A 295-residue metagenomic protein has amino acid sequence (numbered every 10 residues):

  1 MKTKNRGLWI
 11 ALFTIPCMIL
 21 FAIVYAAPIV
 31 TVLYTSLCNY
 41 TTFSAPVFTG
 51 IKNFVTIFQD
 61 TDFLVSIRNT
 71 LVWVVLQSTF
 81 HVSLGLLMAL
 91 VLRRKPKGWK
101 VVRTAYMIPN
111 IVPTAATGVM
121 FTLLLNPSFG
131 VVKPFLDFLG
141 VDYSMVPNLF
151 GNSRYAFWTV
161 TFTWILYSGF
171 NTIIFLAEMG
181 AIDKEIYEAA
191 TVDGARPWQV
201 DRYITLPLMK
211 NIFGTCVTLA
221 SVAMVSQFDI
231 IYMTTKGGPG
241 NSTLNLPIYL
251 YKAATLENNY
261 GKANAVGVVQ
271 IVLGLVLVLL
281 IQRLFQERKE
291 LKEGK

Functional and structural regions predicted by a protein language model:
K2-K295: A structural signal for multi-pass alpha-helical bundles of membrane permease subunits that mediate small-molecule
